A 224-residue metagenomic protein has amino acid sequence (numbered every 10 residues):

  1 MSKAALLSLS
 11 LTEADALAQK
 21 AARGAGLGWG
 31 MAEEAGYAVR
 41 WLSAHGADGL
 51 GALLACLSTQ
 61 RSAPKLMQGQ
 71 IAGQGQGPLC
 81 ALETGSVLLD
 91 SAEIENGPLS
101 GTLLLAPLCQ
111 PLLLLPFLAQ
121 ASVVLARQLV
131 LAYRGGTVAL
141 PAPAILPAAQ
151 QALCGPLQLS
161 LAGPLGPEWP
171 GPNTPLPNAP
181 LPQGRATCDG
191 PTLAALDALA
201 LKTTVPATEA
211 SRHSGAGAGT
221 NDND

Functional and structural regions predicted by a protein language model:
M1-G73, P78-L82: Long alpha-helical, hydrophobic tracts
S2, S8-S10, S43, S58 (+7 more regions): Generic serine detector
E13, E33-E34, E83, E93-E95 (+3 more regions): Glutamate identity and glutamate-enriched acidic tracts
A21, L27, M31-E33, S100 (+3 more regions): Proteins with a high burden of low-complexity, intrinsically disordered sequence enriched in S/T/G/P/A and R, requiring
G28, C109-P111, D189: Short, structured coil/loop segments at alpha-helix boundaries
L50, L54-A149: A glycine-rich, acidic short-motif signal
A149-D224: Extended, charged low-complexity segments that frequently continue into or abut oligomerization scaffolds
